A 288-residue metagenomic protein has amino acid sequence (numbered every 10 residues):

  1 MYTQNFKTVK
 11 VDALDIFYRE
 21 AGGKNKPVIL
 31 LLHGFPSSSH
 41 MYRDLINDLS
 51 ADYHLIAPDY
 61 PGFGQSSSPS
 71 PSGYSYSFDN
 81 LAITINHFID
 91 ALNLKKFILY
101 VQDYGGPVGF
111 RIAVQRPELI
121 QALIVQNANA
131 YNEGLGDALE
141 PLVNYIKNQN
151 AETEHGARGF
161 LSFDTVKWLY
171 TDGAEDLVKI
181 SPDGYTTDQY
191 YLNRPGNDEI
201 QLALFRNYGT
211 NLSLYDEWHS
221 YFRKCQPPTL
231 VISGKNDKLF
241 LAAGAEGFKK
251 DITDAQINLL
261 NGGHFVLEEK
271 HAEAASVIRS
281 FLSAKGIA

Functional and structural regions predicted by a protein language model:
Y2-K7, V11-I16, G22-K24, V28 (+7 more regions): Flexible "cap/lid" subdomain of the alpha/beta-hydrolase fold that forms the substrate-access gate
L31-G34, A57: Structural cue for short, hydrophobic secondary-structure segments
G34-S37, D103: Active-site glycine-rich loops that stabilize anionic/oxyanionic intermediates across multiple enzyme folds
P36-D44, L55: Serine-hydrolase catalytic-loop signature spanning alpha/beta hydrolases and amidase-signature enzymes
M41, Y60-F63: Recognition helices and adjacent regulatory flanks at domain boundaries
L45-L49: Short hydrophobic signal-anchor/transmembrane segments that target glycosyltransferases and glycosylation machinery
S50-D59: Active-site machinery of serine-nucleophile hydrolases
G263-A275: Catalytic histidine-centered segment of alpha/beta-hydrolase-like enzymes
